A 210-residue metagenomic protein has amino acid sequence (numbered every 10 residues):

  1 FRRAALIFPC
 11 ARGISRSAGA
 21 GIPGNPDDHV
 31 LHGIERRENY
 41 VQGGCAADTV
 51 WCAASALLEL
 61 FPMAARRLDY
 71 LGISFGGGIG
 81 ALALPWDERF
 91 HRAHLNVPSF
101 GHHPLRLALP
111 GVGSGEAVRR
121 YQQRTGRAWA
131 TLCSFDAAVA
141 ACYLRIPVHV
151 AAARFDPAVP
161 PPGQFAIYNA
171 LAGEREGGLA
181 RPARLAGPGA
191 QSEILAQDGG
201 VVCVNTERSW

Functional and structural regions predicted by a protein language model:
A5-A47: Cap/lid segment of the alpha/beta-hydrolase catalytic domain
H29-S74: Gly/Ser-rich "nucleophile elbow"/oxyanion-hole loop immediately N-terminal to the catalytic nucleophile in hydrolases
G77-T125: Hydrolase active-site cap/lid region
T125-A140: Active-site nucleophile elbow and catalytic-triad environment of alpha/beta-hydrolase enzymes
L144, V150-A152: Short beta-strand/loop motif that positions the catalytic acidic residue of the alpha/beta-hydrolase fold
I146, P160-N169: Short alpha-helix in the alpha/beta-hydrolase fold that links the catalytic acid
R154-V159, L185: Acidic catalytic loop of the alpha/beta-hydrolase fold
E174-G200: Histidine-bearing beta->alpha loop at or near hydrolase active sites
